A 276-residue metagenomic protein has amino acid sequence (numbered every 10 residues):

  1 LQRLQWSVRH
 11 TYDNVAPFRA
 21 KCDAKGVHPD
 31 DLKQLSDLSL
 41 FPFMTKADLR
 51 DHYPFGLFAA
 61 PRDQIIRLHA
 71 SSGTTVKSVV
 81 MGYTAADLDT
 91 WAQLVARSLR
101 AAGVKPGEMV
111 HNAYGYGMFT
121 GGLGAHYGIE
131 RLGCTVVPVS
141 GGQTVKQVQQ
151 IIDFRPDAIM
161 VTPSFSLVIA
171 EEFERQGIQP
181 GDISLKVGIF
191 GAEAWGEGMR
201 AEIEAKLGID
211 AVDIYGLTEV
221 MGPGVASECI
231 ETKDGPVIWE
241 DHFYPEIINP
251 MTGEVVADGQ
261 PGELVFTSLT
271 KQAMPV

Functional and structural regions predicted by a protein language model:
L1-A70, T75-Q93, R97-A101: Nucleotide 5′-phosphate-binding alpha/beta core
L1-Y12, A16, L132-V276: Active-site glycine/GP-rich loop and adjacent strand/helix microenvironment that borders small-molecule binding pockets
V76-T90, H126-V136, D153-M160: Acidic/glycine-enriched edge-of-secondary-structure segments
S78-G82, G103-M109, V136-V139, V212: Short secondary-structure capping/junction motifs at helix and strand boundaries
L88, G115-G117, S164-F165: Short glycine-enriched loops at secondary-structure junctions
A92-M109, T144-P156: Conserved ATP-dependent adenylate/AMP-binding module captured primarily in the ANL superfamily
L99-V136: Conserved AMP-binding loop of ANL adenylate-forming enzymes
